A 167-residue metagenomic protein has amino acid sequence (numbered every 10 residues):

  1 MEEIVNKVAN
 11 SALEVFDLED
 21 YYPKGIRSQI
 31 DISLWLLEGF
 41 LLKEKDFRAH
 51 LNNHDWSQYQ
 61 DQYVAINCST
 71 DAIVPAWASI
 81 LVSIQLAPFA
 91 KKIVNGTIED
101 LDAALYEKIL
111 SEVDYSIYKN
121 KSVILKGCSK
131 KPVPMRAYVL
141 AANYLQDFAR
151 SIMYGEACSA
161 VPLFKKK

Functional and structural regions predicted by a protein language model:
M1-I73, S79, S83, F148-S151 (+2 more regions): N-terminal, charge-rich interaction modules
I4, K43-F47, A78, D102 (+4 more regions): General structural feature for long, well-ordered alpha-helical segments within catalytic domains of soluble enzymes
L51-N52, I93, S111, G127 (+2 more regions): A domain-level signal for the structural core that forms small-molecule/cofactor-binding pockets and catalytic centers
Y63-S69, V94-G96, S122-C128: Short glycine-rich or small-residue beta-strand-to-loop segments that form or flank ligand, phosphate, metal/Fe-S
S69-A76, C128-R136, S159: Gly/Ser/Thr-rich loops at beta-strand to alpha-helix junctions that form or flank small-molecule/cofactor-binding
A78-I117, G155-A160: Long, charge-dense
L81-L86, Y138-Q146: Short, non-transmembrane amphipathic alpha-helical segments
Y115-V139: Extended, charge-rich low-complexity interaction segments
